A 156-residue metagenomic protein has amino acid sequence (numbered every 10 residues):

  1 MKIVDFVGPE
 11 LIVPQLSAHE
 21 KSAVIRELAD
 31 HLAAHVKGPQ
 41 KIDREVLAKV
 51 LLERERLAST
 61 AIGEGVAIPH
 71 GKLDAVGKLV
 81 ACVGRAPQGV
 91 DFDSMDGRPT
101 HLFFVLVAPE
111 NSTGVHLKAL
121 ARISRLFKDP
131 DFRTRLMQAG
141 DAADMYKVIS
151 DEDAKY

Functional and structural regions predicted by a protein language model:
M1-Y156: Cytosolic covalent-transfer regions centered on His/Cys nucleophiles that carry phosphoryl or persulfide groups
